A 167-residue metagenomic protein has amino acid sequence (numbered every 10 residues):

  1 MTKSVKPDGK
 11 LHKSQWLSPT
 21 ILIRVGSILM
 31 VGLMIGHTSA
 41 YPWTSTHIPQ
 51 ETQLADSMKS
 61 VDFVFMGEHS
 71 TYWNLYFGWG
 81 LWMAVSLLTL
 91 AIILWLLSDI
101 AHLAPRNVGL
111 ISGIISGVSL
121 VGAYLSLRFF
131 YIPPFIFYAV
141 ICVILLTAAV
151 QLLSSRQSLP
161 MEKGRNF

Functional and structural regions predicted by a protein language model:
T2-P19: Short, Lys/Arg-rich, polar N-terminal cytosolic tail immediately upstream of the first transmembrane signal-anchor
H12-Q15, T89-V108: Juxtamembrane helix-break-helix junctions at the cytosolic face of small multi-pass alpha-helical membrane proteins
I23-I48: N-terminal signal-anchor transmembrane alpha helix
T46-S57, L103-A104: Juxtamembrane non-transmembrane "cap" segments at the membrane-aqueous interface of multi-pass membrane proteins
S60-Y76: Juxtamembrane membrane-water interface segments that cap and precede transmembrane helices
I100, L152-E162: Membrane-interface capping segments at transmembrane-helix boundaries
L103-V140: Hydrophobic alpha-helical transmembrane segments of integral membrane proteins
I141-L152: Alpha-helical transmembrane segments and their membrane-interface exit regions
